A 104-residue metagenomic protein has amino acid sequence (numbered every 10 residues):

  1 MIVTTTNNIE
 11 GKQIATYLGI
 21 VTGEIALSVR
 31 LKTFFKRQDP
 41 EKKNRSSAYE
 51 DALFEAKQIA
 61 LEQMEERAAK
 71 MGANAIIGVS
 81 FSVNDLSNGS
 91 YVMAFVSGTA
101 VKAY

Functional and structural regions predicted by a protein language model:
M1-T33, A69-N74, V92-Y104: N-terminal presequence-like segments and the immediate start of the first folded domain
T6-I9, F81-L86: Short, solvent-exposed loop/turn elements at beta->coil junctions and helix N-caps that rim active or binding pockets
V21, A26-L27, L31-S80: Short, well-ordered alpha-helical segments
S87-Y91: Short glycine-biased active-site loop of nucleotidyltransferases that positions the nucleotide triphosphate and helps
